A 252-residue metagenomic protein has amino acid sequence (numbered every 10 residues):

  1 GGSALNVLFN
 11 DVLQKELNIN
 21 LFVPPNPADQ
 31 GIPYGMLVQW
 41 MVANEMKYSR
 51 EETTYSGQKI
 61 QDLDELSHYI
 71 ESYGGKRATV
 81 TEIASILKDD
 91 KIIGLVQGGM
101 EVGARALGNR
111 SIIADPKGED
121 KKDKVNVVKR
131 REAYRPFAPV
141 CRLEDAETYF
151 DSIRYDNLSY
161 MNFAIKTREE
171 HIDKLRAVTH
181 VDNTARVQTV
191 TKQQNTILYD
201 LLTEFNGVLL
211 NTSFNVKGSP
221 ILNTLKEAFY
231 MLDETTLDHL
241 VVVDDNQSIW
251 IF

Functional and structural regions predicted by a protein language model:
G2: Active-site glycine-centered loops adjacent to acidic/histidine catalytic or metal-binding residues that shape
L5-N6, N10-F252: Flexible beta->alpha loop and helix N-cap segments adjacent to enzyme active/binding sites
